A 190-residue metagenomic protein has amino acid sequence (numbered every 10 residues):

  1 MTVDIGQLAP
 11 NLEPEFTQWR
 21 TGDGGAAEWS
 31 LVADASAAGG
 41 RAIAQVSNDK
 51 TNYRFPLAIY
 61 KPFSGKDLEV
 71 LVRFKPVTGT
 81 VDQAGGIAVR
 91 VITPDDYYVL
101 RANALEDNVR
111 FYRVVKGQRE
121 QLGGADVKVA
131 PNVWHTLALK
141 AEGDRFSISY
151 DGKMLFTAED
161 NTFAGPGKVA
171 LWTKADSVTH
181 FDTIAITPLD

Functional and structural regions predicted by a protein language model:
D4-Q7, D67, D182-T183: Extracellular/lumenal ectodomain signal focusing on beta-strand-rich modules and carbohydrate-recognition contexts
I5, V70-V72, V133-I148: Short tryptophan-centered beta-strand motifs in secreted/extracellular beta-sheet-rich domains of glycan-recognition
L12-Q45, D49-Y53: Extracellular glycan-recognition surfaces and repeat-rich motifs
V46-R110, K174: Secretory/extracellular carbohydrate-interaction modules and structurally similar beta-sandwich "look-alikes"
P56-P62, G123-V129, V169-L171: Beta-strand-rich interaction surfaces with strong enrichment in secreted/lumenal proteins
V115-T136: Short, aromatic/His-centered strand-loop micro-motif at the edge of beta-sheets
S149-K168: Short, solvent-exposed beta-strand-to-loop segments that form ligand-recognition rims of beta-rich domains
F163-D190: Ligand-recognition surfaces built from glycine- and aromatic
